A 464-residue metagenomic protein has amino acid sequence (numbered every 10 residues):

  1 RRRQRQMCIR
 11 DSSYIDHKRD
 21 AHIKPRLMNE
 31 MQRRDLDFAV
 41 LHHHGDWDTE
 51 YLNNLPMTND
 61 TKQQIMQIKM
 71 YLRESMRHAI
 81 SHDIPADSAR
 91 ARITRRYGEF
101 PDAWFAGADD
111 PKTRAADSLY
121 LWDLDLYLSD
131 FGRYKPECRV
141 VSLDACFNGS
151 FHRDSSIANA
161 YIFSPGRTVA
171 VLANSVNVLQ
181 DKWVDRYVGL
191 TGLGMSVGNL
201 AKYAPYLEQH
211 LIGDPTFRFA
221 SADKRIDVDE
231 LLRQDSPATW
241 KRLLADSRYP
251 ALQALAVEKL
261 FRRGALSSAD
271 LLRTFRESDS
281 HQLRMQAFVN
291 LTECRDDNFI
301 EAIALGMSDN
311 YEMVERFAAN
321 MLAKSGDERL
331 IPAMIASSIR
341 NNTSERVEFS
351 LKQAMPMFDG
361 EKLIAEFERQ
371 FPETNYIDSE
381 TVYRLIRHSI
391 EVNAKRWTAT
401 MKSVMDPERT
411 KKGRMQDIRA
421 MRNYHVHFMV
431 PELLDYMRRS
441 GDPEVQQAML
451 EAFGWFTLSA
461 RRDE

Functional and structural regions predicted by a protein language model:
R1-R3, M70-W183: Catalytic cores of nucleophile-dependent amide-cleaving enzymes
Q4-I9: Short, small-residue-biased leader/transition segments that mark boundaries at the very start of proteins
Y14-R95: Beta-propeller domains
H22-K24, W47-P56, S150-D154, Q180-V184 (+1 more regions): Extracytoplasmic/secreted cell-surface and envelope-processing proteins
W122, V184-L266, L272-R273, E277-V289: Caspase-like cysteine protease fold
R233-L244, G264-R276, D296-M307, D327-I339 (+4 more regions): Amphipathic alpha-helical scaffolding segments comprising HEAT/armadillo-like alpha-solenoid repeats
R248-Y249, D279-S280, N310-E312, N342-S344 (+3 more regions): Short inter-helical turns and helix N-cap capping residues of alpha-solenoid HEAT/ARM repeat scaffolds
A251-R263, Q282-R295, E315-D327, R346-G360 (+3 more regions): Structural detector for internal amphipathic alpha-helices that build alpha-solenoid repeat scaffolds
